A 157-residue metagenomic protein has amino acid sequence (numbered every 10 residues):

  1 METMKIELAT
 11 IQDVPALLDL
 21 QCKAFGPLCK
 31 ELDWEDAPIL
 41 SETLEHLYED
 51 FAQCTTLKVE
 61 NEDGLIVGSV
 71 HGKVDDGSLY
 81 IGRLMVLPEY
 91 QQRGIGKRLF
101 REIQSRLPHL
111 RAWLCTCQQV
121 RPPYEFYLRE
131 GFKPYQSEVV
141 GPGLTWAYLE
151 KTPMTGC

Functional and structural regions predicted by a protein language model:
M4-D19: A short beta-loop-alpha structural element at the N-terminal edge of CoA-dependent acyl/N-acetyltransferase catalytic
D19-L47: Conserved GNAT-fold acetyl-CoA-binding loop/helix
H46-K58, Y80: A short helix-loop-beta-strand connector motif used in the catalytic cores of GNAT acetyltransferases and, in some
K58, L65-K73, Y80-M85: Conserved beta-strand in the GNAT
L84-Q91, T116-Q118: A short, internal acetyl-CoA/4′-phosphopantetheine-binding micro-motif in the GNAT/acyltransferase core
V86, Q92-S105, R129: Conserved acetyl-CoA-binding loop-helix of GNAT-fold acetyltransferases
K97-R98, Q119-Q136: Conserved active-site alpha-helix within GNAT-family acetyltransferase domains
R106-Q118: Conserved GNAT acetyl-CoA-binding A-motif
